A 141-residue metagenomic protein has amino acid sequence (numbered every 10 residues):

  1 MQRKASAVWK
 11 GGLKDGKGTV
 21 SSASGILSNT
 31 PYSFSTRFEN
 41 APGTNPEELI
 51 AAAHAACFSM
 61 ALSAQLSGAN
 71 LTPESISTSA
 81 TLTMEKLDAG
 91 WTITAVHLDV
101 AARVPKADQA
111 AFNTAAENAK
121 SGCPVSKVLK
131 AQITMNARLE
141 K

Functional and structural regions predicted by a protein language model:
M1-A52, S59-K141: Extended beta-strand/beta-hairpin segments
